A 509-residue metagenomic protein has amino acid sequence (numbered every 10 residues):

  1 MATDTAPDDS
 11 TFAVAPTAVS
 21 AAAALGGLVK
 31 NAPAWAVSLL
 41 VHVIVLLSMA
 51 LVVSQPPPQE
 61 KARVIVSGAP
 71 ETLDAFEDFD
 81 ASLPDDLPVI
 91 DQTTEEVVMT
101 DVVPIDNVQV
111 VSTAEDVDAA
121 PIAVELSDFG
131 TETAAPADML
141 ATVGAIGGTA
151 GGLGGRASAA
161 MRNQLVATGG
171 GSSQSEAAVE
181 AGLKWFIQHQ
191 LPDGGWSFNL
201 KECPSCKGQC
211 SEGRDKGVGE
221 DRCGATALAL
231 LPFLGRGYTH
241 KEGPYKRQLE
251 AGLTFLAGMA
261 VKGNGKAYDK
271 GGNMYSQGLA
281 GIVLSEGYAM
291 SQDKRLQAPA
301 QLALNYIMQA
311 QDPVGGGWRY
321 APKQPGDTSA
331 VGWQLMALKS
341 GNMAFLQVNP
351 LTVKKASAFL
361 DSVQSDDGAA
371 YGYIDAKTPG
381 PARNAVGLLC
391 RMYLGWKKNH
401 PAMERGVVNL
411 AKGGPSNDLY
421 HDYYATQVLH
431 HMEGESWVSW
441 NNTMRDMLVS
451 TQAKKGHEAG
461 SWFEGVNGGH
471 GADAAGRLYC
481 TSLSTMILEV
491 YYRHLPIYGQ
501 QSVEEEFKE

Functional and structural regions predicted by a protein language model:
M1-V19: N-terminal intrinsically disordered, acidic low-complexity segments at the extreme N-terminus
V14-A32: N-terminal positive-inside, membrane-proximal cytosolic segments immediately preceding the first
A24, V52-V53: Short alpha-helical patches at protein termini and domain edges that function as localization/binding signals
V29, P33-A36, V45-M49, P57-E509: Preference for long, amphipathic alpha-helical scaffolds in soluble/luminal domains and all-alpha bundles
